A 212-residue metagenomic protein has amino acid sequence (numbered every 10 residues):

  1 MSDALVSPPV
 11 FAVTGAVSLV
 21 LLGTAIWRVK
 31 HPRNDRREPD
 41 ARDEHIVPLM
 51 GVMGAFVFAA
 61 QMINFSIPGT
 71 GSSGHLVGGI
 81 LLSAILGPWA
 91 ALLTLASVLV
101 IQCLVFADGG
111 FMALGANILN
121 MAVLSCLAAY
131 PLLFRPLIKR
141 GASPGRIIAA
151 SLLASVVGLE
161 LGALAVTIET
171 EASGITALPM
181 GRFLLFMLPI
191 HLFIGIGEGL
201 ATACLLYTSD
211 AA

Functional and structural regions predicted by a protein language model:
D3-L82: Hydrophobic transmembrane alpha-helices
A16-L21, V123-L132, I196-L206: Hydrophobic cores of alpha-helical transmembrane segments in multi-pass inner/ER membrane proteins, independent
V47-V52, L92-A96, I148-L153, L184: Hydrophobic alpha-helical transmembrane segments
Q61, F65-C126: Alpha-helical membrane segments and adjacent membrane-interface helices in multi-pass membrane proteins
N120-V166: Short helix-perturbing small/polar motifs within transmembrane alpha-helices
V156, E160, L192-L200: Hydrophobic transmembrane alpha-helical segments of multi-pass transport and channel proteins
R182-F193: Short aromatic-rich membrane-water interface segments that cap or initiate transmembrane helices in multi-pass membrane
Y207-A212: Conserved small/polar residues in nucleotide/adenosyl-binding loops
